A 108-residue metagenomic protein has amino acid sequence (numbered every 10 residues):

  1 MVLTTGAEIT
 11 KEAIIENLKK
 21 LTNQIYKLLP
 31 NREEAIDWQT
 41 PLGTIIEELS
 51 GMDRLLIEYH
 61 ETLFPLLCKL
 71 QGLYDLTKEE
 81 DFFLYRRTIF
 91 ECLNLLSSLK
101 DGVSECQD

Functional and structural regions predicted by a protein language model:
M1-L42, F90-L93, S97-S98: Short terminal alpha-helical segments
T5-E12, I36, I57-F64, E79 (+1 more regions): Short, solvent-exposed segments of well-ordered alpha helices
A13, N17-T22, T62-E79: Short cationic/low-complexity microdomains
N23-K69: Amphipathic alpha-helical interaction modules
C68-D108: Amphipathic alpha-helical binding modules
